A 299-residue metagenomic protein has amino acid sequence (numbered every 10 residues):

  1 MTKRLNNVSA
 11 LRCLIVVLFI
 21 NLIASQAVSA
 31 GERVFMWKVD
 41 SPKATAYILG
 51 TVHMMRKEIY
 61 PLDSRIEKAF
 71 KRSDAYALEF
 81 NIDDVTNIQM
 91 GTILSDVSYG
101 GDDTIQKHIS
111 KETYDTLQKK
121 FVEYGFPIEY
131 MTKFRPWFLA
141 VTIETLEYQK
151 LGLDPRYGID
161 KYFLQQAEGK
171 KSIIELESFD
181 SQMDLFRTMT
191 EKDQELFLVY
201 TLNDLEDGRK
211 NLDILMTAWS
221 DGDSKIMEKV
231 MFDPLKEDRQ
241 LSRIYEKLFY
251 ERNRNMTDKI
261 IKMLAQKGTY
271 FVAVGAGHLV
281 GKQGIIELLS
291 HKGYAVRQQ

Functional and structural regions predicted by a protein language model:
T2-I15: Bacterial N-terminal signal peptides that target proteins for export
V8, A69-R72, M263-Q266: Alpha-helix C-cap/termination motif
R12-A24: Bacterial N-terminal signal peptides
A27-A30: Boundary at the C-terminal end of the N-terminal hydrophobic targeting segment
E32-V34, M256: Alpha-helical scaffolding within the catalytic cores of extracellular/periplasmic polymer-degrading hydrolases
M36, D40-Y47, V52-I244: Structured, acidic catalytic/metal-binding patches in enzyme active sites
S242-Q299: A cross-kingdom marker for long, charged
